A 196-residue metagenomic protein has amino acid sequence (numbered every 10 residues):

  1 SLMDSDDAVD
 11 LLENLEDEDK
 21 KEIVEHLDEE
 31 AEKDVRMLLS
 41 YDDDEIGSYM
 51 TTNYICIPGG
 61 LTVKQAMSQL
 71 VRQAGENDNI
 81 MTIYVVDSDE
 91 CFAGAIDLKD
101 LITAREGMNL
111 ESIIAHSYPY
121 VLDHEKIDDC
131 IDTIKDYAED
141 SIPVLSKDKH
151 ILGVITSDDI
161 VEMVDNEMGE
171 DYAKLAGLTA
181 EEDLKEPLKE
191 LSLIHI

Functional and structural regions predicted by a protein language model:
S1-L178: Hydrophobic packing positions in regular secondary-structure scaffolds
T179-S192: Cytosolic juxtamembrane amphipathic/interface segments immediately preceding and feeding into a transmembrane helix
I194-I196: Conserved small/polar residues in nucleotide/adenosyl-binding loops
